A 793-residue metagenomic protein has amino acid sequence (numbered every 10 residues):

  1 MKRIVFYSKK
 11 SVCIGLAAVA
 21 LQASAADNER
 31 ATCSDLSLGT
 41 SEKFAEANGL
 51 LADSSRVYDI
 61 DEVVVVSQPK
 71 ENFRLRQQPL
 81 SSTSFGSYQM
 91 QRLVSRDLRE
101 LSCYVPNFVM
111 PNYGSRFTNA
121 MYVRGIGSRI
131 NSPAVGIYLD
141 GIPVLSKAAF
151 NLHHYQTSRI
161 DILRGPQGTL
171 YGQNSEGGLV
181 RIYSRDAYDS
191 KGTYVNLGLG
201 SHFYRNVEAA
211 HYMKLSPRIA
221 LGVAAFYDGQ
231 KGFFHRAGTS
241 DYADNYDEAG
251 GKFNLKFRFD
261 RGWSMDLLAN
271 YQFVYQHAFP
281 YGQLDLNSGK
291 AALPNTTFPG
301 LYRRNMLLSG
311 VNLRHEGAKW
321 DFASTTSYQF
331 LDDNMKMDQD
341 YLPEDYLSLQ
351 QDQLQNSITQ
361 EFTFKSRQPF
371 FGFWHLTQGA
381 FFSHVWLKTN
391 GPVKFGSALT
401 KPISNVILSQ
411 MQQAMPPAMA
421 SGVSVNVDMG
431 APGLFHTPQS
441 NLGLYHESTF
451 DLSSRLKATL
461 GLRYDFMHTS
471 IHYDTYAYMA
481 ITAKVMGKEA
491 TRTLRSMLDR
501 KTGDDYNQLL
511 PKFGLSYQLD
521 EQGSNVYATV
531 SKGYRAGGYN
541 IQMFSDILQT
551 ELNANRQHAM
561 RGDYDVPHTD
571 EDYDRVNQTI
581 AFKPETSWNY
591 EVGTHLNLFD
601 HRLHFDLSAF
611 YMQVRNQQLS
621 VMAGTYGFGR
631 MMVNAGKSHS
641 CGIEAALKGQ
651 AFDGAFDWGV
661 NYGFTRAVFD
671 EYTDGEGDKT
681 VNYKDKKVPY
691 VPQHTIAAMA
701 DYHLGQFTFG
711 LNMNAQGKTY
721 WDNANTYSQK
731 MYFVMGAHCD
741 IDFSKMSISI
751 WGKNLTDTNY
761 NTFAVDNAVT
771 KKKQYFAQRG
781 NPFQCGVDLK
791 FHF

Functional and structural regions predicted by a protein language model:
E29, D35-L38, F44-D53, V57-Q91 (+1 more regions): N-terminal periplasmic "start-of-domain" segments of outer-membrane beta-barrel proteins
S82, R99-I142: Extracytoplasmic beta-strand/coil segments of soluble accessory domains associated with Gram-negative outer-membrane
L98-L101, A120-G125, Y138, I162 (+2 more regions): N-terminal periplasmic accessory domains that precede and gate Gram-negative outer-membrane beta-barrel machines
I142-P166: Short acidic/polar hinge/loop motifs at secondary-structure boundaries that mediate gating or recognition
G192-Y194, L199-Q230, G238-Q276, N305-S309 (+8 more regions): Transmembrane beta-barrel wall of Gram-negative outer-membrane proteins
N312-G317, D321-M337, N525-T529, Q542 (+4 more regions): Membrane-embedded beta-barrel scaffold of Gram-negative outer-membrane proteins
K365, T377-G379, S383, S454-R455 (+3 more regions): Gram-negative outer-membrane beta-barrel transporters
Y534, G654, N714-Y720, D740-F793: C-terminal beta-signal and adjacent terminal beta-strands/loops of Gram-negative outer-membrane beta-barrel proteins
